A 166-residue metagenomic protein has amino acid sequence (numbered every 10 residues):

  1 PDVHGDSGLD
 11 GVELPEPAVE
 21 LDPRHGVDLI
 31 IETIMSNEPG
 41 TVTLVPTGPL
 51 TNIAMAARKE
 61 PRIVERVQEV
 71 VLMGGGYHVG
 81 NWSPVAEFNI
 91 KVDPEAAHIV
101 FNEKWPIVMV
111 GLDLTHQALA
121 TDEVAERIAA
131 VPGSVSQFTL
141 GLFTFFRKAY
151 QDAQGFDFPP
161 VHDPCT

Functional and structural regions predicted by a protein language model:
P1-T166: N-terminal acidic, glycine/proline-rich low-complexity segments
